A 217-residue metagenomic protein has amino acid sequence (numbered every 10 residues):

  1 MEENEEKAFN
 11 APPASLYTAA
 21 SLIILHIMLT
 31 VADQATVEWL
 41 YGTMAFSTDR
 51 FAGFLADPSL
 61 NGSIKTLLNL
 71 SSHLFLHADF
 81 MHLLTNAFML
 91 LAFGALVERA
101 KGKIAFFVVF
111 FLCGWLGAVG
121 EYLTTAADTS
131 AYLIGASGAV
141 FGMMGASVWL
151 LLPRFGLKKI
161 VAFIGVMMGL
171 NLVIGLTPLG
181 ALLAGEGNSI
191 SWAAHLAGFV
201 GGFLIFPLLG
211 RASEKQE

Functional and structural regions predicted by a protein language model:
M1-E217: A detector for small-residue-rich transmembrane helices and their helix-helix packing motifs
